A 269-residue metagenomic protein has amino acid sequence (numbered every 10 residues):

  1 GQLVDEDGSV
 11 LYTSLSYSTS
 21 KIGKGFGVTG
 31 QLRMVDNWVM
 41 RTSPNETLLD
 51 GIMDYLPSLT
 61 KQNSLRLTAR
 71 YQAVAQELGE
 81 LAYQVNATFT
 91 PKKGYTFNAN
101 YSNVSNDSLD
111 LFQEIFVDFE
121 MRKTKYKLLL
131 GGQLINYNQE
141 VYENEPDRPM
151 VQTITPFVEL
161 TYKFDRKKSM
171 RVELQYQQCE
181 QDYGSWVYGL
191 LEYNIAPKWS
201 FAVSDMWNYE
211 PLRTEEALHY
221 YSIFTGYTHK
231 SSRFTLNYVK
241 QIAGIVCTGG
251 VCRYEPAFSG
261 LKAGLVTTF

Functional and structural regions predicted by a protein language model:
G1-F269: Exposed, low-structure sequence patches enriched in small/polar residues
